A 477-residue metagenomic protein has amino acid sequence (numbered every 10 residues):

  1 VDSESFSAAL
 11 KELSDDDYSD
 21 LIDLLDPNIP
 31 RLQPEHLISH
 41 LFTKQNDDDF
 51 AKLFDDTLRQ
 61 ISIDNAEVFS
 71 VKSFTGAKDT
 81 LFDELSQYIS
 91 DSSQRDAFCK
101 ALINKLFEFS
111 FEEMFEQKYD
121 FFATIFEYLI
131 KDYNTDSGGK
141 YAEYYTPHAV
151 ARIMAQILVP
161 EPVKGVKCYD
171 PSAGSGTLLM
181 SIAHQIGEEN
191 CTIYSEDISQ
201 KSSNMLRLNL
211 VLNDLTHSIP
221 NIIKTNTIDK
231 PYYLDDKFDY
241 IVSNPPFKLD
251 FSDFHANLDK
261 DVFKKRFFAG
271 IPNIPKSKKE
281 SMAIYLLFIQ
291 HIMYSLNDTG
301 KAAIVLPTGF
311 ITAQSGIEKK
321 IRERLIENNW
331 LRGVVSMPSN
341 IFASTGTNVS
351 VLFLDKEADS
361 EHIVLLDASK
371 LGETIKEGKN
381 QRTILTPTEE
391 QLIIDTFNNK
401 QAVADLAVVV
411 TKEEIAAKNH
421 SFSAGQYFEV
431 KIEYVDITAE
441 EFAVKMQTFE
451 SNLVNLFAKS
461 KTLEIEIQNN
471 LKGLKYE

Functional and structural regions predicted by a protein language model:
V1-I153, I157-L158, S218-T227, S336-S339 (+2 more regions): Non-catalytic, mostly N-terminal accessory regions of nucleic-acid modification and defense proteins
A97, A101, K140-E143, S195 (+2 more regions): Alpha-helix N-cap/helix-initiation motif
Y128, I157-K164, S295-D298: Membrane-interface junctions
N134-S137, E188-C191, E361, T374-I375: Short small-residue beta-strand/loop micro-motif enriched in glycine and branched aliphatics
K140-S243, F247-K264, L306-G309, I317-N328: Conserved S-adenosyl-L-methionine
D235-E477: A conserved structural/catalytic subdomain of Rossmann-like adenosyl-cofactor enzymes
